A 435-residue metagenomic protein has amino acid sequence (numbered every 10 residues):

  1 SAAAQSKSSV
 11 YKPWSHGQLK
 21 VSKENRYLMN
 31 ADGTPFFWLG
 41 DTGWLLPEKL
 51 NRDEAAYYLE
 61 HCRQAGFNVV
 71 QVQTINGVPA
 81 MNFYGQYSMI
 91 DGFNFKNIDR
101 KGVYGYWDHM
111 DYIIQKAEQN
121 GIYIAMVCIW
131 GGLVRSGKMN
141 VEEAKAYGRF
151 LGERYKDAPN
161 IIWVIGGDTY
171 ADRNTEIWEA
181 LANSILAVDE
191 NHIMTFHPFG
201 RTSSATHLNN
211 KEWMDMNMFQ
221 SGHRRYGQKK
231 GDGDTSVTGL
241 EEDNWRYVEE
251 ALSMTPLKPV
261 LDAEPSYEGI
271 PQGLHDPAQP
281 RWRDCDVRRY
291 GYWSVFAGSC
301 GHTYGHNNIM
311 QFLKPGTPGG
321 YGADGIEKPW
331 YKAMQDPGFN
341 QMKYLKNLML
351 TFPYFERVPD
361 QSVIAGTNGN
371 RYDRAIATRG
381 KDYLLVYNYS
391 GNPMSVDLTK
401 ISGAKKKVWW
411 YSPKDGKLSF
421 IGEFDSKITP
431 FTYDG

Functional and structural regions predicted by a protein language model:
S1-K7: Bacterial Sec-dependent N-terminal signal peptides
A4, M110, W410-Y411: Tryptophan-centric aromatic hotspots in well-structured domains and transmembrane helices
K7-Y27, A31-T34, G43-L45, K405 (+3 more regions): Extracytoplasmic
Y11-Q228, G233-D243: Active-site mouth of glycoside hydrolases
T34, P256-V260, Y267-P271, R283-G422 (+1 more regions): Aromatic- and carboxylate-lined catalytic core of secreted/periplasmic carbohydrate-active enzymes
I124-A125, E142-L151, Q279-R281, P318-K332: Short, electropositive alpha-helical surface patch
V164-G166, T195-P198, M218, L261-E264 (+2 more regions): Short beta-strand segments
E190, K211-G316: Catalytic-core region of carbohydrate-active enzymes that cleave or remodel glycosidic bonds
